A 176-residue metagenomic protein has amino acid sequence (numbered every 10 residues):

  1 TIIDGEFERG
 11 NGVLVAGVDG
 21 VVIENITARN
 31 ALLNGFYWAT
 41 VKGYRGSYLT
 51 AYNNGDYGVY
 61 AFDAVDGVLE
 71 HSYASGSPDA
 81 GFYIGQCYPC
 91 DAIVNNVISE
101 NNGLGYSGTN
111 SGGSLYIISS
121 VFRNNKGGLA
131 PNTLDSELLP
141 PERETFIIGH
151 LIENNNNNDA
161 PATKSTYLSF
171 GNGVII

Functional and structural regions predicted by a protein language model:
T1-N30: Right-handed parallel beta-helix/beta-spiral solenoid domain characteristic of secreted/periplasmic
N11-G12, S136-L138: Short, small-residue-enriched loops and turns at beta-alpha junctions that line or gate enzyme active sites
D19-N30, K42-Y57, V65-A80, P89-L104 (+3 more regions): Right-handed parallel beta-helix
L33: Histidine- and aromatic-enriched segments that form or immediately flank copper-ligand environments
D159-K164: Blade-edge beta-strand/turn elements of extracellular beta-propeller and related beta-sheet repeat scaffolds
